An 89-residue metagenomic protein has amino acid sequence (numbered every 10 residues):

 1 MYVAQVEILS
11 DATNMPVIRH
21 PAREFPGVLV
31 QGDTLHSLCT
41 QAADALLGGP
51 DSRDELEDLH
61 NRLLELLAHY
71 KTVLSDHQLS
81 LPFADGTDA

Functional and structural regions predicted by a protein language model:
M1-R19: Short, charged/polar N-terminal "headpieces" of proteins
H20-E24: Short, histidine-centered active-site or binding-site loop motifs used for metal coordination, general acid-base
F25-D33: A short, exposed loop/beta-hairpin motif centered on an aromatic-Gly-Thr core
T34-L47: A short, charged, amphipathic alpha-helix used as a generic interaction element across diverse proteins
D44-A89: Short, charged, surface-exposed hinge/linker loops at domain edges that act as mobile lids or interdomain connectors
